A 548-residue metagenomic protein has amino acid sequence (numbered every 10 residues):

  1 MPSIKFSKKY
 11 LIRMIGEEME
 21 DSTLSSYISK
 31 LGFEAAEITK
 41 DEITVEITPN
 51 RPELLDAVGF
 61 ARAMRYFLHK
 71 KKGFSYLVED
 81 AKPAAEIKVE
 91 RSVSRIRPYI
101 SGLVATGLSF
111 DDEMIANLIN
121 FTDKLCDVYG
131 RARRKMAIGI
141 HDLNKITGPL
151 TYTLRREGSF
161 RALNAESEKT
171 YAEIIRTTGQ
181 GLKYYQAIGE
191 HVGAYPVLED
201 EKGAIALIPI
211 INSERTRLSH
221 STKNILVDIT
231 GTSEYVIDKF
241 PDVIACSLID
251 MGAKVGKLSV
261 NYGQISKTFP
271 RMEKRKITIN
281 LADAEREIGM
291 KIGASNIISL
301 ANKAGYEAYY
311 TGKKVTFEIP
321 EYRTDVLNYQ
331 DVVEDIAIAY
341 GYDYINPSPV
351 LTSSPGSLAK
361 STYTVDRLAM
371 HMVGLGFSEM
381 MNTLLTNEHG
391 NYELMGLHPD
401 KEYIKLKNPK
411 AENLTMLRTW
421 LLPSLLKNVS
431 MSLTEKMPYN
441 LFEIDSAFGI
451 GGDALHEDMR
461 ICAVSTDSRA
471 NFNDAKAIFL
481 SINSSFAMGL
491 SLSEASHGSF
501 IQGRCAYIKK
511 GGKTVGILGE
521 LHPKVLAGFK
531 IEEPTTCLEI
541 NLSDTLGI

Functional and structural regions predicted by a protein language model:
M1-P2, P270: Extracellular ectodomain segments of secreted/surface proteins
I4-R13, E18-E37, D41-T44, T48-G102 (+4 more regions): Extended, well-folded interaction surfaces typified by the phenylalanyl-tRNA synthetase beta subunit core
F67-K71, I100-T268, K276, S378-I548: TRNA-recognition modules of translation machinery and tRNA-sensing kinases, especially anticodon-binding
G263, K267-P270, E287, N302: Extended, charged amphipathic alpha-helical segments
